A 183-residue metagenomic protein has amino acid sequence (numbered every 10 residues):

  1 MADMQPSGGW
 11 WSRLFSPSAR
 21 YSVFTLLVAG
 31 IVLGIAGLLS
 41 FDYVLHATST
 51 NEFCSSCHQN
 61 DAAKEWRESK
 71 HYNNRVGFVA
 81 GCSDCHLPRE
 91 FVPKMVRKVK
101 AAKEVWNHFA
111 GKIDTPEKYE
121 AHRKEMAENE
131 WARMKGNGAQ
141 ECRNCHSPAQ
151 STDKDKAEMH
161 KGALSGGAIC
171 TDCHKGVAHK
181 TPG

Functional and structural regions predicted by a protein language model:
A2-G183: Short sequence/structural segments immediately N-terminal
